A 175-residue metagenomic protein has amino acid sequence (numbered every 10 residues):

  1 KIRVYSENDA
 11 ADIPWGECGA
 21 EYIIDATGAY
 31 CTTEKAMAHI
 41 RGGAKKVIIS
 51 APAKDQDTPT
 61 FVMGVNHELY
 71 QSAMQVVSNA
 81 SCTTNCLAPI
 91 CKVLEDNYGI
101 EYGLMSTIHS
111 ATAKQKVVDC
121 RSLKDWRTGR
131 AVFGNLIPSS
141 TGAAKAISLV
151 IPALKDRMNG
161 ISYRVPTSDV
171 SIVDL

Functional and structural regions predicted by a protein language model:
K1-G129: N-terminal Rossmann-like NAD(P) cofactor-binding subdomain of oxidoreductases, focused on the glycine-rich
N97, Y102-I108, K114-D174: C-terminal substrate-binding/catalytic lobe of Rossmann-fold NAD(P)-dependent dehydrogenases
